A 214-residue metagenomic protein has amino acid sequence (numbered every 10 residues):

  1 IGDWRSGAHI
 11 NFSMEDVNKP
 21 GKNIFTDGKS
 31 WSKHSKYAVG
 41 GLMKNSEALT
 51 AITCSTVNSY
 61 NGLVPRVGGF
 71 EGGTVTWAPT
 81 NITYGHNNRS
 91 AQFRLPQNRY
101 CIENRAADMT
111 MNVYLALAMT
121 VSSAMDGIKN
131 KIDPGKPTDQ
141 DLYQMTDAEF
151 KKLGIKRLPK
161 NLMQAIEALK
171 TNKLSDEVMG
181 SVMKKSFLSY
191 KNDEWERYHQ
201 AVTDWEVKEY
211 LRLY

Functional and structural regions predicted by a protein language model:
I1-T138, A148-K151: Active-site capping/gating regions of soluble enzymes
Q140-Y214: Acidic, glycine-enriched catalytic cores built around paired aspartates
